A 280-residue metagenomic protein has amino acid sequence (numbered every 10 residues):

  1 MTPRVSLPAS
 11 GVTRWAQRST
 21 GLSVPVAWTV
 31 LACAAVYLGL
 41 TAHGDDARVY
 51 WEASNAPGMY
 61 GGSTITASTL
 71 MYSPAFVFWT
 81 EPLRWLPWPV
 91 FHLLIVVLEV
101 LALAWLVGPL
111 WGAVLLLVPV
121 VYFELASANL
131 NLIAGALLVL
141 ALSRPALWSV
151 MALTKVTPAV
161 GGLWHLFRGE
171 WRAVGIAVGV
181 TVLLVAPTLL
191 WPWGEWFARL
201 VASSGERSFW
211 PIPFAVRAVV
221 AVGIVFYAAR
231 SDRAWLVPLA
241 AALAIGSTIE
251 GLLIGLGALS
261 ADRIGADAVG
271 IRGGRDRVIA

Functional and structural regions predicted by a protein language model:
T2-P145, L166-A280: Primarily membrane-embedded glycan-assembly and transfer machineries that use lipid-linked glycans
S143-R168: Voltage-sensor/pore transmembrane module of 6-TM cation channels
